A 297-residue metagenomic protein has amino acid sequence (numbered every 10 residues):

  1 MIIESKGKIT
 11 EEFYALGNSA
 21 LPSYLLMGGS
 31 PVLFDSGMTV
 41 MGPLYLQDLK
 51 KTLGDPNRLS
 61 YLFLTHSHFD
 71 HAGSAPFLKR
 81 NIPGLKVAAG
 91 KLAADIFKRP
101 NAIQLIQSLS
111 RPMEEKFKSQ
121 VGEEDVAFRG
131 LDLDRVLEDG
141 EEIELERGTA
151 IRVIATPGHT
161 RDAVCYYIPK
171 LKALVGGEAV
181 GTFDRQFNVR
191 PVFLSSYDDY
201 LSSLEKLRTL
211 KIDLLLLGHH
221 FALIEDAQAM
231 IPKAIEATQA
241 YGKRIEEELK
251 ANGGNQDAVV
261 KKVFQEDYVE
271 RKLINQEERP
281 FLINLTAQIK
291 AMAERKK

Functional and structural regions predicted by a protein language model:
I2-T52, C165-G177: Conserved beta-strand hairpin/beta-sheet module of binuclear metal-dependent hydrolase folds, prominently
L16-S19, V136-L137, P157-T160: A short catalytic or substrate-binding loop motif that flags glycine-/basic-rich loops and adjacent residues that bind
N18, S67, A72-S74, R161 (+1 more regions): Short N-terminal helix/helix-N-cap motif within the alpha/beta-hydrolase-1
V32-F34, F63, V87, A173-V175 (+1 more regions): Residue-level marker for buried hydrophobic side chains located in beta-strands that build the well-ordered beta-sheet
M38-V40, A150-P157, R161-Q239: Metallo-beta-lactamase
P43, K51-E142, A240: Active-site HxH/HxHxD metal-binding segment of metal-dependent hydrolases
E247-K297: C-terminal regulatory/interaction regions
